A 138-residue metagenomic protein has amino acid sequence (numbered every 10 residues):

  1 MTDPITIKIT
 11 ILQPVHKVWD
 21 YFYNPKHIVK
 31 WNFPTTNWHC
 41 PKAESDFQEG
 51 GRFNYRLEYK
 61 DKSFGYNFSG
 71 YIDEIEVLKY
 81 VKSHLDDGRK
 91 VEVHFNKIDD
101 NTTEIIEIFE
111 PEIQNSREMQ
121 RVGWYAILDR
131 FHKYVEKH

Functional and structural regions predicted by a protein language model:
M1-H39: Hydrophobic ligand-binding cavity/cleft-lining segments
T6, G65-S69, G88-E92: Short, surface-exposed coil-to-beta transition loops
K8-T10, R56, Y71-D73, H84 (+2 more regions): Residue-level recognition of well-ordered beta-strand positions that form the cores of beta-sheet-rich folds across
V15-H16, F47-E49, D73-L78, H94-E104: A short, structured loop/turn motif at beta-sheet edges
V18-W19, I28, F53-Y55, I72 (+3 more regions): Hydrophobic pocket/interface hotspot
C40-H84: Glycine-rich portal/gate segments that line the openings of hydrophobic small-molecule binding cavities
Y80-A126, R130-F131: Beta-strand/loop substructures that line and gate deep hydrophobic ligand-binding cavities in soluble
Y134-H138: Short, highly charged C-terminal tails/helix-capping segments
